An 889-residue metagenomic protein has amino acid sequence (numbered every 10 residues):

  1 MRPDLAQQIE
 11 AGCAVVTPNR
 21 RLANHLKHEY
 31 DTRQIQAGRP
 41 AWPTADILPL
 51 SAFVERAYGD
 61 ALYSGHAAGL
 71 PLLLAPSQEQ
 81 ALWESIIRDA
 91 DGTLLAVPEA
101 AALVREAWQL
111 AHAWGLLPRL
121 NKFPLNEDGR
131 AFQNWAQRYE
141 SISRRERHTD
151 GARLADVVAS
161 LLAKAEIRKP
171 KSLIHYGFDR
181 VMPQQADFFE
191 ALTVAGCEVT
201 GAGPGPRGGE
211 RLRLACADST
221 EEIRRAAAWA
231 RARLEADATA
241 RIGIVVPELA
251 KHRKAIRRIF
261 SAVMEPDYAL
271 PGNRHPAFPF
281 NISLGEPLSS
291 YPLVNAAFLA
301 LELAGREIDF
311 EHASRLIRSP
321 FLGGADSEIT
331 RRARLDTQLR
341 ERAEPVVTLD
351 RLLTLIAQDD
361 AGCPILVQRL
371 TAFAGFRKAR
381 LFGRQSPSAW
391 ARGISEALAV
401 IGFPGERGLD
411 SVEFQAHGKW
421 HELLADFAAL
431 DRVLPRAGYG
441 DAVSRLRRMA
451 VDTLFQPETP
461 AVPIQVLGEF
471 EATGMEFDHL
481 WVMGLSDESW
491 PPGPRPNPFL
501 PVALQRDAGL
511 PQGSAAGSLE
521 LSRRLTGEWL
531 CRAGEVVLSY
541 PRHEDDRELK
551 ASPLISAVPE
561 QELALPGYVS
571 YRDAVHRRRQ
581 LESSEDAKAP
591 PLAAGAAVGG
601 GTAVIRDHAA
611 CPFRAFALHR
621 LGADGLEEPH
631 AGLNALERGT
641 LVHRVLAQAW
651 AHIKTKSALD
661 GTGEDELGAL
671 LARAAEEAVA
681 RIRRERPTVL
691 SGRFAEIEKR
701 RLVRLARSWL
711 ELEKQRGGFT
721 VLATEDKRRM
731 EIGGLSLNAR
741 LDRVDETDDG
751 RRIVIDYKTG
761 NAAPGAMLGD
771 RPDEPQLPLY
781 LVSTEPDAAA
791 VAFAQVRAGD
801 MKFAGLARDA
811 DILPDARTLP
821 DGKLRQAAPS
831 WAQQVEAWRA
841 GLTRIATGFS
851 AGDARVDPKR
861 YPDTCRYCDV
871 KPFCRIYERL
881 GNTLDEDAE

Functional and structural regions predicted by a protein language model:
M1-D660, E664-D665, E676-E685, V689 (+4 more regions): Polyanion-engaging groove/track-forming segments
G402, E406, S411, D546 (+1 more regions): RecB-family 4Fe-4S metal-dependent nuclease core
